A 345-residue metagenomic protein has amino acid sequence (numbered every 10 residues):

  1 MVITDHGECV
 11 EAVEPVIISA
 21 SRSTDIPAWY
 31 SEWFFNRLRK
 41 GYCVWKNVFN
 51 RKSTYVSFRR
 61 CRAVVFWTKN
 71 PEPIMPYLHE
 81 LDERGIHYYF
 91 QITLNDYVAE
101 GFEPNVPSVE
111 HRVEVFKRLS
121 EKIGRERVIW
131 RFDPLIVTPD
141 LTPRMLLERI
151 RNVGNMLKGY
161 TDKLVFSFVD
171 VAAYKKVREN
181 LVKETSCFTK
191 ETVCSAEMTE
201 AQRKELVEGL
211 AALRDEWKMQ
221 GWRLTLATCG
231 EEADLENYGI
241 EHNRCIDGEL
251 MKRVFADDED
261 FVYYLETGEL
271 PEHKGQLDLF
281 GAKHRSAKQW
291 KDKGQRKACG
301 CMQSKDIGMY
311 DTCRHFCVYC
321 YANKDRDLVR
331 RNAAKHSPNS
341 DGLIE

Functional and structural regions predicted by a protein language model:
M1-E103, V109-R125, K324-E345: Conserved Radical SAM active-site core
S23-D25, K69, T93-Y97, D133-L135 (+2 more regions): Active-site beta-loop-alpha junctions enriched in small/polar residues
V98-V106, P134-R144, T189-A201: Surface-exposed cleft-lining segments at the edges of enzyme active sites
E100, T138-D140, K163-C194, C229-N243: Flexible glycine/acidic-rich beta-alpha junction loops that bind and position SAM and/or redox cofactors in anaerobic
H111-V177, G209-G230: Conserved C-terminal portion of the radical SAM core fold that forms the substrate/S-adenosylmethionine-binding
E197-K297: A C-terminal junction/extension of Radical SAM enzymes
E231-I246, H315-C320, K324-E345: C-terminal/domain-terminus segments
K297-K324: Local cysteine-cluster metal-coordination motifs and their immediate loop/turn environment, predominantly Fe-S cluster
